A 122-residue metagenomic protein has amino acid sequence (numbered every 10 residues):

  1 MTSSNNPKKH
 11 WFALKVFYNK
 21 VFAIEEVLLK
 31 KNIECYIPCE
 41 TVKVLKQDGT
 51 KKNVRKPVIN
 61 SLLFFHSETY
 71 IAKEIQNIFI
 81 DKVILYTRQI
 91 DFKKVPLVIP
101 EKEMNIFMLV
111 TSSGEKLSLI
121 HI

Functional and structural regions predicted by a protein language model:
T2-I84: N-terminal intrinsically disordered, low-complexity, charge/repeat-rich segments that act as generic
Q76-S118: Hydrophobic, low-charge alpha-helical segments
I120-I122: Conserved small/polar residues in nucleotide/adenosyl-binding loops
